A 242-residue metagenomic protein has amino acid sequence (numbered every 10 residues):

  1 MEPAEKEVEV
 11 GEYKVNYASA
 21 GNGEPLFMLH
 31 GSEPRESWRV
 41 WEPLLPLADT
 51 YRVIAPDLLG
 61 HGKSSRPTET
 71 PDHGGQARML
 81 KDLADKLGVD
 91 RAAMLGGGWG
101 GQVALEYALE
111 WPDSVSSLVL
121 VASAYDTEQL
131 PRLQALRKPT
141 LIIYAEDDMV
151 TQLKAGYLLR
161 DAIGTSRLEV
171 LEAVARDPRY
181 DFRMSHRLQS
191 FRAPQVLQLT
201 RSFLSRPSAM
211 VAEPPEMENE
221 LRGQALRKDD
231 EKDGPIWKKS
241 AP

Functional and structural regions predicted by a protein language model:
Y13, A18-K63: Conserved HGGG/HGGXW glycine-rich cap/lid loop of the alpha/beta-hydrolase fold
E33, L58-G62, Y125, A175-R176 (+1 more regions): Alpha/beta-hydrolase active-site loop signature
W41, K138, Q152-L159: Short alpha-helix in the alpha/beta-hydrolase fold that links the catalytic acid
A55-L95, S185-S190: Active-site loop/oxyanion-hole signature of alpha/beta-hydrolase fold enzymes
D90-D126: Conserved hydrolase catalytic core segment
L136, I142-Y144: Short beta-strand/loop motif that positions the catalytic acidic residue of the alpha/beta-hydrolase fold
D147-T151: Acidic catalytic loop of the alpha/beta-hydrolase fold
S166-P242: Catalytic active-site module of serine/aspartate enzymes centered on a nucleophile-bearing elbow/loop
